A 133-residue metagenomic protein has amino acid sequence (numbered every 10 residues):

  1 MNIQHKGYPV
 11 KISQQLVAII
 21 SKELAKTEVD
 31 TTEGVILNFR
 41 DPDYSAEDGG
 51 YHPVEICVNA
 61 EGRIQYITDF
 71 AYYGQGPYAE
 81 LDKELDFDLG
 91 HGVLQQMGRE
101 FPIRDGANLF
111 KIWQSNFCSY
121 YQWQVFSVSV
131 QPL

Functional and structural regions predicted by a protein language model:
M1-K11, G74-F87, S129-L133: Eukaryotic low-complexity, non-globular regulatory regions
M1-T32: Short N-terminal edge-element motif at the start of the domain
Q4, Y8, Y44, D48 (+1 more regions): Conserved aromatic-histidine-acidic binding/catalytic patches
K22-R40, I103, W123-L133: Short glycine-rich, low-complexity/disordered patches
E28-I64: Amphipathic, interaction-prone secondary-structure segments
R63-N108: An exposed acidic His-Trp-rich patch
L94-L133: Low-complexity intrinsically disordered segments
